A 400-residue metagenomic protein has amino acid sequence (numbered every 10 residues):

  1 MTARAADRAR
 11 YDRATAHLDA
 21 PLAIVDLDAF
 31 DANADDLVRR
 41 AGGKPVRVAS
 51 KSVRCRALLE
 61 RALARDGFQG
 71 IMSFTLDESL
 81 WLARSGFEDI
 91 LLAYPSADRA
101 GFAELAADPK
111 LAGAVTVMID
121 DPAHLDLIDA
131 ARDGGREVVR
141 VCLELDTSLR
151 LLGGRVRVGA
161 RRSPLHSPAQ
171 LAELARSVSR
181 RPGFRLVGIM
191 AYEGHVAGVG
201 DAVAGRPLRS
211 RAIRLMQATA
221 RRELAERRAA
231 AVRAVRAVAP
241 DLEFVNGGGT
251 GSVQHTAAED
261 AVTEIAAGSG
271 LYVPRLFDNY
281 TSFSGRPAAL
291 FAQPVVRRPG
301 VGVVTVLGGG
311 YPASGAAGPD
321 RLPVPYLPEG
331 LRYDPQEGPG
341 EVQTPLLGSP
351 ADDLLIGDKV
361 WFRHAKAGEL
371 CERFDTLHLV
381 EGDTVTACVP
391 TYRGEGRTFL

Functional and structural regions predicted by a protein language model:
A6-R10, A29-L58, G198: N-terminal glycine-rich anion-binding loops that anchor highly charged ligand groups
A6-V25: Generic N-terminal amphipathic, Lys/Arg-enriched alpha-helix
F30, K51, L82, L143 (+5 more regions): Conserved, mostly hydrophobic/aromatic
P45, V53, L58, L63-Q69 (+13 more regions): Hydrophobic/basic alpha-helical segments enriched in Actinobacteria
A49-E193, G198: Active-site-proximal beta-alpha core segment in soluble small-molecule metabolic enzymes
T147-V273: Active-site loop/helix belt of alpha/beta enzymes
G205-A220, A225, G251-P328: Active-site loop ensemble at the mouth of alpha/beta enzyme cores that anchors a bound cofactor
R298-L400: C-terminal accessory subdomain/extension
